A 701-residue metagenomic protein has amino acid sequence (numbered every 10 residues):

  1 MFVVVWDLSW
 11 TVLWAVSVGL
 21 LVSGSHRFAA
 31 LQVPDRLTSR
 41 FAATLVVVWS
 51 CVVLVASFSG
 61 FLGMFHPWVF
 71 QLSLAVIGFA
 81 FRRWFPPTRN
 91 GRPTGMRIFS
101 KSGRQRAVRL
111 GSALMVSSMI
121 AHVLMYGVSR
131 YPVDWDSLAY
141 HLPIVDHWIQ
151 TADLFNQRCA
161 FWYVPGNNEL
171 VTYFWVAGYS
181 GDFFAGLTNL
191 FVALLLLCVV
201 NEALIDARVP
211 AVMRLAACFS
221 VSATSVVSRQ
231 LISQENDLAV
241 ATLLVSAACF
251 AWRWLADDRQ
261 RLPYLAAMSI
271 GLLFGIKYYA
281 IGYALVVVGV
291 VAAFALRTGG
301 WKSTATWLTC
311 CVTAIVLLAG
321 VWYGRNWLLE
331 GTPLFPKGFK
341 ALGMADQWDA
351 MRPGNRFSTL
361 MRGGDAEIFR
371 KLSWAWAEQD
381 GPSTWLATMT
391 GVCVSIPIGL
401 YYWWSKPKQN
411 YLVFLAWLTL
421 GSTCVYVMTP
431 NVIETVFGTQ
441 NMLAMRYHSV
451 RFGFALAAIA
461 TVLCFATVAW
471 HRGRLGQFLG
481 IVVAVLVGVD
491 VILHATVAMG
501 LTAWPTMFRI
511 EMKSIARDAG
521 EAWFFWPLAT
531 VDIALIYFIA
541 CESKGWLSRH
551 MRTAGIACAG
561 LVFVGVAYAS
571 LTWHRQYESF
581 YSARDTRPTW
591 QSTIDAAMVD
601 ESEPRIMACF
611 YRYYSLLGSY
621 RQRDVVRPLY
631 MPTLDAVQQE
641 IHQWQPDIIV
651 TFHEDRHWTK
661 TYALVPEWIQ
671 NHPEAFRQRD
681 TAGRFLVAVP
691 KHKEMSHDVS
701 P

Functional and structural regions predicted by a protein language model:
M1-F99, G480-K513, A522-I533: Membrane-embedded, hydrophobic transmembrane alpha-helices
L21-V22, L195-N201, A292, R370-T423 (+3 more regions): Hydrophobic, aromatic-rich transmembrane alpha-helices and their immediate juxtamembrane boundary segments
P34-T44, F183-F184, V200-S225, T242 (+2 more regions): Transmembrane-helix signature of polytopic, membrane-embedded enzymes that assemble or transfer cell-envelope glycans
S100-V108, I205-M213, D257-R261, A295-T309 (+2 more regions): Membrane-interface helix-loop-helix junctions at transmembrane boundaries of multi-pass membrane enzymes, predominantly
I120-V123, A280-I281, V483-S543, T553-R584: Transmembrane alpha-helical segments
R130, T306-S395, H494: Membrane-lumen/periplasm interface segments of specific transmembrane helices in polyprenyl phosphate-linked
Y283-I315, R509, K513: Perimembrane helix-loop-helix junctions
R584, P588, S592-L629, P646-H657: Short periplasmic/luminal acceptor-recognition loop of GT-C membrane glycosyltransferases, typified by
